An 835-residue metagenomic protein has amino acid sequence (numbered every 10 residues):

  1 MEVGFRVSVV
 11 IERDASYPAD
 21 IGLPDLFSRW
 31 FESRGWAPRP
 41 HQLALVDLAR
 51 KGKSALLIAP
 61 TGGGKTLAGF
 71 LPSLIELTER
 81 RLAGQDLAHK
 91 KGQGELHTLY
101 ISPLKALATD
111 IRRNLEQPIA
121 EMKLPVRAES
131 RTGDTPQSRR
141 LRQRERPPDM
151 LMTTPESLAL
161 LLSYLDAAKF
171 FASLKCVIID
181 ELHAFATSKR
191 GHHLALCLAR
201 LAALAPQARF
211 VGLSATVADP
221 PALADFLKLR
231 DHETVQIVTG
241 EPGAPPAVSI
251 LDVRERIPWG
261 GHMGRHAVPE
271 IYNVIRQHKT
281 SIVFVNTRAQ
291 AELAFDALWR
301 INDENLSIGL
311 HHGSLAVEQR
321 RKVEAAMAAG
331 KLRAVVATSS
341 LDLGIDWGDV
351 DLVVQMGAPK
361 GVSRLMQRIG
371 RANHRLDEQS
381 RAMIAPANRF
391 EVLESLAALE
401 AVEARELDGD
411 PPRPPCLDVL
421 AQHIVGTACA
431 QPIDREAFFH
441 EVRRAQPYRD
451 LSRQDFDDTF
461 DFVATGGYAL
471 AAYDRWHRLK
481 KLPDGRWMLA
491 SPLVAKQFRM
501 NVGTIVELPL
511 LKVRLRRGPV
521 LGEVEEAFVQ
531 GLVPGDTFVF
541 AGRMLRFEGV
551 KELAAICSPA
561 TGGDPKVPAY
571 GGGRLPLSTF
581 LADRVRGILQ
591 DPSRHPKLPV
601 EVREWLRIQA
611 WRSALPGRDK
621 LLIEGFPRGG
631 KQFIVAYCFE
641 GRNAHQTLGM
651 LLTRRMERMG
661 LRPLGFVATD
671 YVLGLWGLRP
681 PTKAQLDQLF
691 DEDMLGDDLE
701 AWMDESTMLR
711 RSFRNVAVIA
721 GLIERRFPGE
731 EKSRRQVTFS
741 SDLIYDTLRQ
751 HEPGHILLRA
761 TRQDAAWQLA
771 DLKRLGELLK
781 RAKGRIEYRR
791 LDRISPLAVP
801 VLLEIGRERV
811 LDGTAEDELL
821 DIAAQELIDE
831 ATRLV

Functional and structural regions predicted by a protein language model:
E2-S33, A37-G63, A68-G485: Helicase motor core with emphasis on the C-terminal RecA-like subdomain
F439-V442, Q446-L510, V524-E525, P568-A569 (+1 more regions): Extended, highly charged accessory segments
I505-E507, L532, V539: Short, well-ordered loop/turn sites that connect or cap secondary structure elements
K512-L515, S558: Short, acidic/hydrophobic/Gly-rich beta-strand patch recurrent on exposed beta strands that often constitutes part
R517-T537: A conserved acidic, glycine/proline-rich C-terminal tail/linker
A541-G542, Y671: Nucleic acid-processing catalytic cores of prokaryotic defense/repair systems
R543-V550: Short beta-strand-centered aromatic/proline hotspots
K551-P568: Short, solvent-exposed secondary-structure boundary/capping segments
